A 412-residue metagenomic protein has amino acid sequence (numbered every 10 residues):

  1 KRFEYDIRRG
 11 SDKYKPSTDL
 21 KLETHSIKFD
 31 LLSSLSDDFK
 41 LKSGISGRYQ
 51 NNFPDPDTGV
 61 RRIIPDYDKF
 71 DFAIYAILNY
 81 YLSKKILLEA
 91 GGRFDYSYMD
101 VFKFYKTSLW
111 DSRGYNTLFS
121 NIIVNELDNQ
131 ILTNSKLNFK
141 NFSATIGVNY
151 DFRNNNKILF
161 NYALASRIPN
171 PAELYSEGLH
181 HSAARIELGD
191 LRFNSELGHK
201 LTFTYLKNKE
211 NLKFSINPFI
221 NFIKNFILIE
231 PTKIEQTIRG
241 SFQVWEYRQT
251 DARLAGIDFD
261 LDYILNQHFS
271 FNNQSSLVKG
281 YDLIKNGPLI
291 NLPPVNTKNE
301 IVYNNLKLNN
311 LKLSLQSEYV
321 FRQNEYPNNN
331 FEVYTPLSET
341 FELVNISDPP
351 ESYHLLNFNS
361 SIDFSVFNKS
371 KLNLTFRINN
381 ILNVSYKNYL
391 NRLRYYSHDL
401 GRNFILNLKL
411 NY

Functional and structural regions predicted by a protein language model:
K1-D128, T133, N138-N141, T145 (+4 more regions): Face-selective signature of the C-terminal outer-membrane beta-barrel domain
G10-D19, D30, D57-D66, I77 (+6 more regions): Extracellular loop and loop/strand-boundary signature of outer-membrane beta-barrel proteins
P16-L31, R185-S195, K200, L206-N272 (+1 more regions): Outer membrane beta-barrel strand-and-loop segments of large Gram-negative receptors, especially TonB-dependent
I27-S33, I74-Y80, I146-Y150, F193 (+8 more regions): Residues on the lipid-exposed face of transmembrane beta-strands in outer-membrane beta-barrel proteins
D38-L41, K85-L88, N155-I158, N211-F214 (+4 more regions): Repeated loop/turn-to-beta-strand initiation elements of outer-membrane beta-barrel proteins
Y49-F53, Y98-Q130, K136, Y150 (+5 more regions): Surface-exposed extracellular loop regions of Gram-negative outer-membrane beta-barrel proteins, predominantly
F219-I223, T232-I234, G240-N328: Gram-negative outer-membrane beta-barrel transporters
K224, Y319-L337, I362-Y412: C-terminal beta-signal and adjacent terminal beta-strands/loops of Gram-negative outer-membrane beta-barrel proteins
